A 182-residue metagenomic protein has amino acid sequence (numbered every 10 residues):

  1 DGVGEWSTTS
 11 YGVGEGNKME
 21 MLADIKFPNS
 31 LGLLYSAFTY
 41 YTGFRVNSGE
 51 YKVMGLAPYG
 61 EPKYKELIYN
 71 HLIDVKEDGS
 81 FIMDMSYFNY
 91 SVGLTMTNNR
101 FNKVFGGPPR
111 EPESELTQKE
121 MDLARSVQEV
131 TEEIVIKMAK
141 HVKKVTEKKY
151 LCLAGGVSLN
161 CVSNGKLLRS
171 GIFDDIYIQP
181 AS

Functional and structural regions predicted by a protein language model:
G2-S182: Short acidic/glycine-rich loops and adjacent helix/strand connectors that line catalytic pockets where negatively
